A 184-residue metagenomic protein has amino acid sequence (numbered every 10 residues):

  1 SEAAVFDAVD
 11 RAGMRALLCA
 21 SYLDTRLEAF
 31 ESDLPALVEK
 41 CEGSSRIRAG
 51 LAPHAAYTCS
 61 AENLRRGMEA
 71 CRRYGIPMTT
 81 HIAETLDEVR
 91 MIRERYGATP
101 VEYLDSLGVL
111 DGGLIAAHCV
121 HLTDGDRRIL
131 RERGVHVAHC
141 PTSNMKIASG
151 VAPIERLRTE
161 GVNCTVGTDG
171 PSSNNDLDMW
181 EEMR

Functional and structural regions predicted by a protein language model:
S1, T25, W180-R184: Short, intrinsically disordered, charge-balanced linker/junction segments flanking boundaries in proteins
E2-V120: Metal-coordinating catalytic core of metallo-dependent amide/deamination hydrolases
A20-T25, E84, P141-M145, D169-S172: Short, acidic/turn-prone active-site loops that include or flank metal/cofactor- and phosphate-binding residues
P53, H139, T168: Short glycine-centered, acidic/aromatic-flanked micro-motifs in structured strand/loop junctions that mark active-site
L86-A98, D126-R131, A148-L157, N174-R184: Histidine/acidic-residue-rich catalytic or RNA/ligand-binding cores of hydrolases and nuclease-related proteins
S106-G113, E155-R184: His/Asp/Glu-enriched, well-ordered alpha-helical/loop segment that forms or immediately abuts the divalent-metal
L122, D126-V135, C140-M145: Long hydrophobic segments that form regular secondary structure
